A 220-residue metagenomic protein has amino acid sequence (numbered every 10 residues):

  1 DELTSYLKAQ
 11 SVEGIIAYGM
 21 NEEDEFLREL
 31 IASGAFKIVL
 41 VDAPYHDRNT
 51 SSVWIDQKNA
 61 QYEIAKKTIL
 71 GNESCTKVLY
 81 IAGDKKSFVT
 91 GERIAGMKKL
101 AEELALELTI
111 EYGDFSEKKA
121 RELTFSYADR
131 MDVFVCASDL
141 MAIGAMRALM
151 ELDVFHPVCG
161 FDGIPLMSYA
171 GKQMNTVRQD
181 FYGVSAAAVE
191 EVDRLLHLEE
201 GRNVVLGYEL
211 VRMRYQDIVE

Functional and structural regions predicted by a protein language model:
D1, G83-D84, T109-K118: Short beta->alpha junction loops
D1-K66, F125-D129: Alpha-helical recognition/docking segments in bacterial nutrient-uptake and carbohydrate-utilization systems
L7, R28-F36, G96-A101, A145-F155: Glycosyltransferases and closely related glycan-assembly transferases that use nucleotide-activated donors
Y18, V41, I81, V135-C136 (+1 more regions): Short hydrophobic segments within beta-strands
E22-E23, K86, R93, L140-A142: Alpha-helix capping/helix-boundary segments
S51-Y80, A95, E117-F125, A142 (+1 more regions): Hydrophobic alpha-helical segments within soluble ligand-binding/sensing domains
I64-L106, E200-I218: An alpha-beta-alpha
S126-V133, A137-E220: Flexible loop/turn connectors
